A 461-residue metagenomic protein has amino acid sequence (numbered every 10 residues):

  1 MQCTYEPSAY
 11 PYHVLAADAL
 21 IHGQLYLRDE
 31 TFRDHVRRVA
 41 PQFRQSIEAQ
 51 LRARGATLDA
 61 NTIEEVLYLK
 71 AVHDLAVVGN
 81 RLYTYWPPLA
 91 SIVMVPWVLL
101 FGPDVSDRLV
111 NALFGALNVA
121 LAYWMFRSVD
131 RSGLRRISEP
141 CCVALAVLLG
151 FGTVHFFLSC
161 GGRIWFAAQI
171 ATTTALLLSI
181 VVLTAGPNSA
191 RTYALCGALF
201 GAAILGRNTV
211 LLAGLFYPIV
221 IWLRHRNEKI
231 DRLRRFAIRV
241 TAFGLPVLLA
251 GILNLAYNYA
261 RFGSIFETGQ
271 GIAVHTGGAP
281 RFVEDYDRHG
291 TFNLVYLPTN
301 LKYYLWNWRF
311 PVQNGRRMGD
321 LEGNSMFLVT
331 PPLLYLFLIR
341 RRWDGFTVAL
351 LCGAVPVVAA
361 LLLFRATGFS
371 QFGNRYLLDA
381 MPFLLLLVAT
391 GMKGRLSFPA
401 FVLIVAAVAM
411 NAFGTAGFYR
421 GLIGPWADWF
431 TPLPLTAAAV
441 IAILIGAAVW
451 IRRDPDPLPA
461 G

Functional and structural regions predicted by a protein language model:
M1-G461: Membrane-proximal envelope and lipid/glycan-remodeling enzymes
